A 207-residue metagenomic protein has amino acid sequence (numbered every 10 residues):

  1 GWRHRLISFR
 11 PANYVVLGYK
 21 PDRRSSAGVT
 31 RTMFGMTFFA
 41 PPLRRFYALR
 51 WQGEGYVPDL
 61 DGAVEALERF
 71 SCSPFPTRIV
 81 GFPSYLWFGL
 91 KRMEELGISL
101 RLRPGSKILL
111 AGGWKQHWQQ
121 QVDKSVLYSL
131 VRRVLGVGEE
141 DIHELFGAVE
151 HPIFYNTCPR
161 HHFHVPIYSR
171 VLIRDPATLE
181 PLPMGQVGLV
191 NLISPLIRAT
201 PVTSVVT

Functional and structural regions predicted by a protein language model:
G1-H161, P166, V202: Active-site phosphate/ATP/adenylate-binding loop shared across adenylate-forming ligases
K115, T178, P195-R198: Short, glycine-/Ser/Thr-/acidic-enriched flexible segments
R170, M184-T200, V205-V206: AMP-binding/adenylate-forming core of the ANL superfamily
